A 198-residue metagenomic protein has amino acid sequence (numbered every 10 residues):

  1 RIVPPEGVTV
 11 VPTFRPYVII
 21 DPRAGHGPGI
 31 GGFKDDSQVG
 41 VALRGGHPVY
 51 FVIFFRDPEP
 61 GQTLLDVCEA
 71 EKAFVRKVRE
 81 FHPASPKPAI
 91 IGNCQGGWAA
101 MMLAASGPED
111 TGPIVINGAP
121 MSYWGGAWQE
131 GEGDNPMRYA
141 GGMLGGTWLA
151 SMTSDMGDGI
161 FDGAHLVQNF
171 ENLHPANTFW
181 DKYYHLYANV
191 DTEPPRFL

Functional and structural regions predicted by a protein language model:
R1-P58: Short, surface-exposed "cap/lid" segments of acyl-processing enzymes
Q38, F74-K77, A99: Short, hydrophobic/aromatic alpha-helical segments in well-folded domains
D57, G96, S122: Surface-exposed, flexible loop/turn segments at secondary-structure boundaries
Q62-H82: Alpha/beta-hydrolase active-site loop
A84, A100-L198: Alpha/beta-hydrolase-fold enzymes
K87-A89: Mg2+-dependent phosphoryl-transfer active-site scaffold
I91-A100: Gly/Ala-rich beta-loop-alpha elbow adjacent to hydrolase catalytic centers
